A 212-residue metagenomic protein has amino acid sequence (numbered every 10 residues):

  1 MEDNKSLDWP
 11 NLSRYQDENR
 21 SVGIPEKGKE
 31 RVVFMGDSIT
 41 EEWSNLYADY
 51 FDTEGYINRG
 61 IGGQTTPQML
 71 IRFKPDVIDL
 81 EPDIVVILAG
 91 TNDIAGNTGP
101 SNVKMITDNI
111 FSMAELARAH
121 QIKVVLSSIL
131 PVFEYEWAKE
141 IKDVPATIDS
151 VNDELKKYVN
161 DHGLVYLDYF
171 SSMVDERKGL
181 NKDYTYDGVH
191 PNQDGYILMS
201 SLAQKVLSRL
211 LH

Functional and structural regions predicted by a protein language model:
M1-I84: Serine-esterase "nucleophile elbow" of acetyl-processing enzymes
D49-G55, I71-H212: Alpha-helical cap/lid subdomain in secreted, periplasmic, or secretory-pathway luminal O-acyl-processing enzymes
